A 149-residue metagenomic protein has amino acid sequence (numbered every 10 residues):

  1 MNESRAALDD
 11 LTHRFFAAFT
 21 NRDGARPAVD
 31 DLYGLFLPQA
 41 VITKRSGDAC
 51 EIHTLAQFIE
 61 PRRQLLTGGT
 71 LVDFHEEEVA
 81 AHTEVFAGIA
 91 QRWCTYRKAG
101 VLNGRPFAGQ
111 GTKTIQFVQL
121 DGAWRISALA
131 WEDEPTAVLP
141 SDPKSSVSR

Functional and structural regions predicted by a protein language model:
M1-L35, V147-R149: Short, low-complexity N-terminal intrinsically disordered segments enriched in polar/charged residues
F15, L32, A40, R92 (+1 more regions): Hydrophobic pocket/interface hotspot
A17, W93-G100: Generic short beta-strand segments
V29-G88: A solvent-exposed, acidic/Ser-Thr-rich amphipathic alpha-helical stretch
T54, N103-P106, P135-P143: A short, polar/proline- and glycine-enriched secondary-structure boundary/capping micro-motif
G68-L71, A99-A108: Short, cysteine-centered beta-strand-loop-beta hairpins and adjacent loop/turn segments enriched in charged/polar
E77-T83, Y96-K98, T112-V118: Hydrophobic/aromatic beta-strand elements that line small-molecule binding cavities or substrate pockets in beta-rich
Q110-P140: Short beta-strand edge/turn micro-motifs at domain boundaries
